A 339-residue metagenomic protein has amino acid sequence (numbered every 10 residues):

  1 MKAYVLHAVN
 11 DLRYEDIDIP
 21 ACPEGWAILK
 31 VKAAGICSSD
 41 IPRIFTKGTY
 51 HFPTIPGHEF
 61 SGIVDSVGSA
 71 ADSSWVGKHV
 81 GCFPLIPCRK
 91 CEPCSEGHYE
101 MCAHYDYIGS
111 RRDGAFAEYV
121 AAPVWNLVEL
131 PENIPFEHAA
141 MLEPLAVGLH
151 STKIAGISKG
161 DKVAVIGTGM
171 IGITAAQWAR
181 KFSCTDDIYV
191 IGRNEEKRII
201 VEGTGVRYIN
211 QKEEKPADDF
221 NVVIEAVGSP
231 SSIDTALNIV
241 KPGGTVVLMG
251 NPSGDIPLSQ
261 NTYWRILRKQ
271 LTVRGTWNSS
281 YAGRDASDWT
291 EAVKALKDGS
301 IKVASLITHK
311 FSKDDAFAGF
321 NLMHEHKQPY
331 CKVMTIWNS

Functional and structural regions predicted by a protein language model:
H7, D18-I19, H51-G57, I108-R112 (+1 more regions): Short Gly/Pro-enriched turn/cap motifs at secondary-structure boundaries
P20-A34, K47-E92, P131-N133: Glycine-rich beta-strand-centered segment in the early N-terminal region that forms part of a ligand/cofactor-binding
H79, K162, G244-T245, T272: Short glycine-centered segments of the SAM/dcSAM-binding site in methyltransferase folds
C88-I166: NAD(P)H dinucleotide-binding glycine-rich loop of Rossmann-like/cofactor-binding domains, especially the beta1-alpha1
I134-E213: Mid-domain Rossmann-like dinucleotide-binding core that forms the NAD(H)/NADP(H) cofactor-binding site
A155, F182, I199-L271: Glycine-rich cofactor phosphate-binding loops and adjacent beta1-alpha1 units of small-molecule cofactor enzyme domains
E195, S287-S339: C-terminal hydrophobic helical "lid"/dimerization subdomain of Rossmann-like NAD(P)H-dependent oxidoreductases
I256-I307, A318: C-terminal substrate-binding/catalytic core of Rossmann-like NAD(P)-dependent dehydrogenases/reductases
